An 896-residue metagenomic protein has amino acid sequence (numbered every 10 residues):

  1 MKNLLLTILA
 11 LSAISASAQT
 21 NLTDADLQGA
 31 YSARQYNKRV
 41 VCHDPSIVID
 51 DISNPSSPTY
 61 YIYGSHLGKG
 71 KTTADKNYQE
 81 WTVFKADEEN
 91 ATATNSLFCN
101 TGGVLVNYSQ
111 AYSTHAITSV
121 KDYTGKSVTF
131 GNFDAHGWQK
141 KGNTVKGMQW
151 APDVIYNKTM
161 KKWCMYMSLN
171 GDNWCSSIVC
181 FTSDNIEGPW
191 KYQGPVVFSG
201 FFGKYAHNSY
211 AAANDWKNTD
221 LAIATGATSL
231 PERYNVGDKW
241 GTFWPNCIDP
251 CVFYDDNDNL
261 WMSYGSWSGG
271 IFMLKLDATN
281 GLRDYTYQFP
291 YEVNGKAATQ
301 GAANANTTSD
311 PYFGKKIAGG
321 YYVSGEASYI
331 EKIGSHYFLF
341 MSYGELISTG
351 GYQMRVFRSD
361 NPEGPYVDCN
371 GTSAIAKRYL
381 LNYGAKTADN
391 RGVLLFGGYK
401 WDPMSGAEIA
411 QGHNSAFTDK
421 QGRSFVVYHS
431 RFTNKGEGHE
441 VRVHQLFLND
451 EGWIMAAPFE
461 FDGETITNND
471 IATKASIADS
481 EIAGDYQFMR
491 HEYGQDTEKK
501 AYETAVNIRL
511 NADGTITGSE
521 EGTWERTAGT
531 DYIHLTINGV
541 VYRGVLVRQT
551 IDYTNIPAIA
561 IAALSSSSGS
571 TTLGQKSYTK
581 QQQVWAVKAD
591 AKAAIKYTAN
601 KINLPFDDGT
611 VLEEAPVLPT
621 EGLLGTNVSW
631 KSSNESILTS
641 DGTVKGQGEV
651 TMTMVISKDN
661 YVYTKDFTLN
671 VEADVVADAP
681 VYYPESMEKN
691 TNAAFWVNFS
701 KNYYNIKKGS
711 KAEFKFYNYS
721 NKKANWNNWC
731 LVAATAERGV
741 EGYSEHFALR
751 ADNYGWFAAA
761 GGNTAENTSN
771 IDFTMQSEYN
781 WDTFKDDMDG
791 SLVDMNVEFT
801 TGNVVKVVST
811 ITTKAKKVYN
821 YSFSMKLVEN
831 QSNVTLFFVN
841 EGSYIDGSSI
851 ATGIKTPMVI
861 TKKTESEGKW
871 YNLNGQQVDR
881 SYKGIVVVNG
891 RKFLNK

Functional and structural regions predicted by a protein language model:
T7, K855-K896: C-terminal outer-membrane/trafficking sorting elements
L9-S17: Hydrophobic h-region of N-terminal signal peptides that target proteins for export in Gram-negative bacteria
Q19-A593: Carbohydrate-active catalytic/glycan-binding domains of CAZyme proteins, especially the secreted or lumenal ectodomains
P250, F784-D786, G790-T801, V805-S809: Short tryptophan-centered beta-strand motifs in secreted/extracellular beta-sheet-rich domains of glycan-recognition
S570-T579, Q583, S822-I854: Ligand-recognition surfaces built from glycine- and aromatic
K592-S629: Solvent-exposed, low-complexity, repeat-rich "mucin-like" stalks and linkers
K689-E766: Secretory/extracellular carbohydrate-interaction modules and structurally similar beta-sandwich "look-alikes"
T764-D794: Short, aromatic/His-centered strand-loop micro-motif at the edge of beta-sheets
